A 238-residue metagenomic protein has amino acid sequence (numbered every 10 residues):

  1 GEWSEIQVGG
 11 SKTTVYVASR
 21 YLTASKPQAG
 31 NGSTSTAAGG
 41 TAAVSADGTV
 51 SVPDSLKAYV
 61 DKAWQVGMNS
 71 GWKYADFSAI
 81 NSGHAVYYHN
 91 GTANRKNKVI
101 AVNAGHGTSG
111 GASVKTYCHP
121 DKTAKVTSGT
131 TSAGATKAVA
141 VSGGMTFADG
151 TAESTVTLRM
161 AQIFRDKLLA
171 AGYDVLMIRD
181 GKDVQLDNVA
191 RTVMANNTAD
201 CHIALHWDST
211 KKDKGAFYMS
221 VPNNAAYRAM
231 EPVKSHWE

Functional and structural regions predicted by a protein language model:
G1-Y21: SH3/SH3-like beta-barrel superfamily modules
P27-E238: Catalytic-site microenvironment of enzymes that process N-acetyl-hexosamine-containing cell-wall polysaccharides
